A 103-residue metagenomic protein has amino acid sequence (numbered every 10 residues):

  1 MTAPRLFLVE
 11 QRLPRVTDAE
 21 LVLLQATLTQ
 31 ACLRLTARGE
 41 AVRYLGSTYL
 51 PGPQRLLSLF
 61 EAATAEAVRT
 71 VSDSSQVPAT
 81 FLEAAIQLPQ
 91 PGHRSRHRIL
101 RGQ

Functional and structural regions predicted by a protein language model:
M1-A37, L50, T70, Q87-Q103: Short S/T/G/P-rich N-terminal loop/turn motif that feeds into the first structured element of a domain
L8-Q11, L45-S72: Short, well-ordered beta-strand segments in beta-rich or mixed alpha/beta enzyme and ligand-binding folds
A41-S47, F81: A short linear hydrophobic-aromatic micro-motif
E61-Q90: An amphipathic, aromatic/His-enriched active-site/gating alpha helix that lines ligand/cofactor pockets
